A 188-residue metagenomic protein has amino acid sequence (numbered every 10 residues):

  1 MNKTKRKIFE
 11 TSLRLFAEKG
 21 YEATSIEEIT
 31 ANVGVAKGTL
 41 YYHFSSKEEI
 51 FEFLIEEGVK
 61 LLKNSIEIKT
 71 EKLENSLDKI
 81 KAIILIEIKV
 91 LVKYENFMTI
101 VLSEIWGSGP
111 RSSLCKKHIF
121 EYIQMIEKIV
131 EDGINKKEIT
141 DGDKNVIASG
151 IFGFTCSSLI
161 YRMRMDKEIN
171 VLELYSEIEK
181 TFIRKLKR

Functional and structural regions predicted by a protein language model:
M1-K19, T24-V35, E48-E49: Basic, helix-initiating cap at the start of DNA-binding domains
A17, Y41-S45, F53, E57: Base-recognition residues in the alpha-helical recognition helix of bacterial helix-turn-helix
E18-E22, L73, Y94, K136-K137: Short coil/turn segments at alpha/beta junctions that flank glycine-rich nucleotide-binding fingerprints
G38: Key DNA-contact positions within bacterial/archaeal DNA-binding proteins
F53, E67-K93, I147-I151, L172: Hydrophobic alpha-helical connector segments
K60-K63, E67, K93, R111-K136 (+2 more regions): Amphipathic alpha-helical packing segments from all-alpha helical-bundle domains
K89, Q124-K136, F154, M165-R188: C-terminal peripheral helix-coil segments that are non-catalytic and often amphipathic
V90-P110, I160-R164: Amphipathic alpha-helical segments used for helix-helix packing
